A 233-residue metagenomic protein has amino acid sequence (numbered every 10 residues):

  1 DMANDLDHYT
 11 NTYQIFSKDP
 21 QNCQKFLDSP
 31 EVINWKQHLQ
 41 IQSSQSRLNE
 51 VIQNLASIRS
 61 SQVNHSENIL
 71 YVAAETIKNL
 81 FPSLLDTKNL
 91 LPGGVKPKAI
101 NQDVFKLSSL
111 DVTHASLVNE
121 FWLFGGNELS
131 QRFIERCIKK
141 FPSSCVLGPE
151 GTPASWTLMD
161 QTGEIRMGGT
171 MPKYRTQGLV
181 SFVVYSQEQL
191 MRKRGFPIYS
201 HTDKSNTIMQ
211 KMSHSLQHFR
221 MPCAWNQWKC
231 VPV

Functional and structural regions predicted by a protein language model:
D1-F105, N226-K229: Acyl-donor-binding surface of acyltransferase catalytic domains
P20-P30, P172, T176-R192, T207-K211 (+1 more regions): Conserved acetyl-CoA-binding loop-helix of GNAT-fold acetyltransferases
R47-Q62, K193, K204-P222: Conserved active-site alpha-helix within GNAT-family acetyltransferase domains
F105-L117: A short beta-loop-alpha structural element at the N-terminal edge of CoA-dependent acyl/N-acetyltransferase catalytic
T113, G126-K173: A conserved beta-strand-loop-helix scaffold within acyl/acetyltransferase catalytic domains
P153-W156, S181, M221-C223: Residue-level detector of high-confidence beta-strand sites
I165, I198-T202: Conserved hydrophobic beta-strand within the GNAT/NAT acetyltransferase core sheet that lines the active-site cleft
I198, S215, M221-V233: C-terminal helix/juxtamembrane-tail motif
